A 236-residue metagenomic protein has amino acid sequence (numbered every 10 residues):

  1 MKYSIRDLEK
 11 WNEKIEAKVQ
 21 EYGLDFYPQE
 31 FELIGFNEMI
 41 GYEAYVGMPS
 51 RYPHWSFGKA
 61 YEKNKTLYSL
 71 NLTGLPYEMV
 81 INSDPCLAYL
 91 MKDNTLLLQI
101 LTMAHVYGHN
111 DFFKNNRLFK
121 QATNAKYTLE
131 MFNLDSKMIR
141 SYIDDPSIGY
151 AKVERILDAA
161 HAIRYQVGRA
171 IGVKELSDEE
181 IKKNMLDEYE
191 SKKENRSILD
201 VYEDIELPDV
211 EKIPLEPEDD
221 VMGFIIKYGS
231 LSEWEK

Functional and structural regions predicted by a protein language model:
K2, K14-E21, I34, M39-I40 (+6 more regions): Metalloprotease/metallohydrolase-associated module, dominated by Zn2+-dependent proteases
Y3-R6, K10: Terminal, compositionally biased segments used for targeting/anchoring and flexible tails
G23-F26, E32-L33, E43-S56: N-terminal, Lys/Arg-enriched amphipathic/low-complexity engagement segments that precede the first folded domain
K65, P85-T102: Short pre-active-site segment immediately N-terminal to the catalytic Zn-binding motif
T73-N82: Juxtacatalytic substrate-recognition/specificity segment
S83-P85, G108: Short, flexible loop/turn elements at secondary-structure junctions
L97-K114: Active-site recognition of the HExxH zinc-binding catalytic motif
N115, K120-A122: Zinc-dependent metallopeptidase catalytic helix centered on the HExxH motif and its immediate flanking segment
